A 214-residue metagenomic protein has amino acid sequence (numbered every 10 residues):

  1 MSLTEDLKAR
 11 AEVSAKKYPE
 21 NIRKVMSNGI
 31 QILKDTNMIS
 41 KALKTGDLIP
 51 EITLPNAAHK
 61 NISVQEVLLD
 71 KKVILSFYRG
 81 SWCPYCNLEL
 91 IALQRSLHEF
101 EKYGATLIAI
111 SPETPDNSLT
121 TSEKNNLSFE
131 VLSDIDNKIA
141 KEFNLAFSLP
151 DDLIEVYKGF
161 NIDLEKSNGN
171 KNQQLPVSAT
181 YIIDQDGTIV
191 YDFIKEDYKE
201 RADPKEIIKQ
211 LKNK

Functional and structural regions predicted by a protein language model:
M1-L48: N-terminal targeting signals for export/organelle localization
N21, S27-N28, L33, I154-D163 (+1 more regions): Short, positively charged
Q31-K72: Long amphipathic N-terminal alpha/beta scaffold segment
V64-L93: Short active-site neighborhood of thiol/selenol oxidoreductases, capturing the structured segment around
L90-E142: Structural microenvironment flanking redox-active thiols in thiol-disulfide oxidoreductases
D134-E200: Thiol/selenol-based redox catalytic cores and closely related redox-interacting motifs
E196-K214: A short, polar/charged loop-to-alpha-helix boundary motif
